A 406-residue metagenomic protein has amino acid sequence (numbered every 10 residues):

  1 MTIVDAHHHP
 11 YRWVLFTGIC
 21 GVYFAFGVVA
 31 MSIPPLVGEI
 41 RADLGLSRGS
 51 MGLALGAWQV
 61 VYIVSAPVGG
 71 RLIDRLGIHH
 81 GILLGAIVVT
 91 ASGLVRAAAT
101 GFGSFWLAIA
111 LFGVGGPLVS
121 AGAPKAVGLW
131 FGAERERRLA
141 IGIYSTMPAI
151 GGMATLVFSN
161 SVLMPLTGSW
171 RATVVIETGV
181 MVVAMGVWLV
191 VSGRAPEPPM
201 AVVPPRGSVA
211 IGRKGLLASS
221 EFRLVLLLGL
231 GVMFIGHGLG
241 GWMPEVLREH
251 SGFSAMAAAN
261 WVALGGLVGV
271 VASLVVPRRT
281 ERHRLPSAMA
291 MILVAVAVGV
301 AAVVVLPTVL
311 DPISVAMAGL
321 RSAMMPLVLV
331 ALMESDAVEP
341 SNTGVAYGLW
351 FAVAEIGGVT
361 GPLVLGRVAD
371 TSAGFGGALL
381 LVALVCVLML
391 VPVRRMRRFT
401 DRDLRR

Functional and structural regions predicted by a protein language model:
T2-H9, A195-V225: Juxtamembrane intracellular "pre-TM" segments in multi-pass secondary transporters
M31, Q59-P67, M153, G266-L274 (+1 more regions): Residue-level signature of mid-helix packing/kink "hotspots" within the transmembrane helices of 12-pass Major
I33-P34, E221-A263, V270-S273: Extracytoplasmic gate region of multi-pass secondary transporters
V64-T100: Conserved MFS/SLC helix-loop-helix module at the cytosolic interface between two early adjacent transmembrane helices
F102, I143-G193: Helix-loop-helix hairpin linking two adjacent transmembrane segments in secondary transporters
I109-M147: Cytoplasmic helix-loop-helix junction between adjacent transmembrane helices in 12-TM secondary transporters
R284-A331: C-terminal transmembrane helical hairpin of 12-TM major facilitator-type secondary transporters
P340-S372: A late C-terminal transmembrane helix in Major Facilitator Superfamily
